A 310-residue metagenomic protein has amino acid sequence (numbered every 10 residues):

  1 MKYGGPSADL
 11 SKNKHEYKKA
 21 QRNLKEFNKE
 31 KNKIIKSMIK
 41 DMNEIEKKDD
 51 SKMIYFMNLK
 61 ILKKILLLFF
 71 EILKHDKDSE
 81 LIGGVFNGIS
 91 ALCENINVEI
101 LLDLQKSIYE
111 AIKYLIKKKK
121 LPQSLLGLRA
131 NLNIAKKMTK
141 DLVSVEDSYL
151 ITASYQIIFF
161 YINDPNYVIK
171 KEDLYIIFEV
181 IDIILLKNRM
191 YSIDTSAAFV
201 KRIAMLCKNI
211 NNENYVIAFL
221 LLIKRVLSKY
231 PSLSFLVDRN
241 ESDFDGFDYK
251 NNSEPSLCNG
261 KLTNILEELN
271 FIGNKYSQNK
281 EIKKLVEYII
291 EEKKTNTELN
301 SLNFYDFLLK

Functional and structural regions predicted by a protein language model:
M1, G84-I89, D103-A111, T152-A153 (+2 more regions): Amphipathic alpha-helical scaffolding segments
M1-I89, L104-Q105: Alpha-helical repeat/alpha-solenoid scaffolds of the HEAT/ARM/MIF4G superfamily and closely related elongated all-alpha
A20-F27, D50-Y55, L68-K77, L92 (+5 more regions): Helix-loop junctions that connect tandem helical modules in alpha-solenoid scaffolds
K33, S37-K40, K117, E291 (+1 more regions): Polar/charged alpha-helical tracts
K40, E71, N87, K106 (+5 more regions): Charged/polar, solvent-exposed surface patches and flexible loops
L59-D141: Extended alpha-helical solenoid scaffold regions that build the rod-like backbones of large eukaryotic assemblies
Q123-K310: Eukaryotic scaffolding regions of large macromolecular assemblies
